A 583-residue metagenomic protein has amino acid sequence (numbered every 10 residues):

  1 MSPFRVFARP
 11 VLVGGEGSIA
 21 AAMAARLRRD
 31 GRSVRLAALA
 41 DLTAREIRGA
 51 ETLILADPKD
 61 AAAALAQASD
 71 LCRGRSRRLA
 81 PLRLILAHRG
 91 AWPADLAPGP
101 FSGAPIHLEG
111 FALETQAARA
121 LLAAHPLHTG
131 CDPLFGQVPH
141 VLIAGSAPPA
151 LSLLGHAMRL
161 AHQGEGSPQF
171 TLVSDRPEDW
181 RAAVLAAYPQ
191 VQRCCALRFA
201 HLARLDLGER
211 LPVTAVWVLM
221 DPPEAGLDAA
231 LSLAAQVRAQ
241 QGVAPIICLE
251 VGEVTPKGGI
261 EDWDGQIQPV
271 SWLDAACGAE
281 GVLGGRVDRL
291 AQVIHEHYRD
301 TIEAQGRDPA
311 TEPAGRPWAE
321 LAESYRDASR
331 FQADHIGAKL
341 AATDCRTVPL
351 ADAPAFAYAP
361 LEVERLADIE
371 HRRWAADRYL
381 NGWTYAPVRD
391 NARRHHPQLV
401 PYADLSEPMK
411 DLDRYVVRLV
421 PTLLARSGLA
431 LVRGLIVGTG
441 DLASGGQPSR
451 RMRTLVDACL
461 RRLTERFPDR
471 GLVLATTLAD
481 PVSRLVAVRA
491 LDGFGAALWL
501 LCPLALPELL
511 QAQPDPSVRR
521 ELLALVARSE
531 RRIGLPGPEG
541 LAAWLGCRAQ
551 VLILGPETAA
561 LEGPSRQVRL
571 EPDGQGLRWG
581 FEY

Functional and structural regions predicted by a protein language model:
S2-R9, I19, E51, D70 (+9 more regions): Flexible, Lys/Arg-rich cytosolic regulatory linkers and terminal tails that connect or flank
V6-A37, A144: Non-transmembrane accessory domains of multi-pass membrane transporters/channels
P10-G14, H140-A144, L435-V437, A475 (+1 more regions): Conserved beta-strand elements of the Class I
I19-A22, L42, R89-A97, P177-A183 (+5 more regions): Short, charged/polar "capping" segments at the starts of alpha-helices and the immediately preceding loops
A21-D30, A63-R75, S152-E165, A230-Q236 (+2 more regions): Histidine-anchored nucleotide/phosphate-binding helix
L36-A37, L84-L86, P168-D175, C248-L249 (+3 more regions): Short internal beta-strands
P256-G434: Nuclear receptor C-terminal ligand-binding domain
R433-Y583: Acidic/glycine-enriched connector segments
